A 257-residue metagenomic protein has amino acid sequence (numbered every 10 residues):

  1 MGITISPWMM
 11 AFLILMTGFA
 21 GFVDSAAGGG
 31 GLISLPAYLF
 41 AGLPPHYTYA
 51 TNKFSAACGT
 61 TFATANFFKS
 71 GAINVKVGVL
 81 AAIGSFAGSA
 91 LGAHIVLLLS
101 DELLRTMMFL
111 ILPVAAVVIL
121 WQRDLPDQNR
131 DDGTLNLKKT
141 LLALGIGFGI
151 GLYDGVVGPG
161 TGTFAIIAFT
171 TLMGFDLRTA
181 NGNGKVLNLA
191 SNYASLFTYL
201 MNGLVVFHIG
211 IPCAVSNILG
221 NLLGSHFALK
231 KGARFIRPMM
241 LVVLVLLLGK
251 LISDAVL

Functional and structural regions predicted by a protein language model:
M1-P44, R130-N181: Selected transmembrane alpha-helices and immediately adjacent juxtamembrane segments of polytopic inner-membrane
M10, K53, M108-L112, A116 (+3 more regions): Residues within membrane-spanning alpha-helices of integral membrane proteins, especially the hydrophobic core/packing
I14, G18, F22, K53 (+9 more regions): Residue-level signature of the transmembrane alpha-helical core of multi-pass small-molecule transporters
F40, A93, L97, T106 (+4 more regions): Transmembrane helix-loop junction
H46-A50, N181-K185: Small-residue hotspots at the loop-to-helix junctions and early N-terminal turns of transmembrane alpha-helices
A50-L103, M107-L110, N192-V242: Selective hydrophobic functional segments
F62-A72, F109-L135, L248-L257: Transmembrane helix exit motif
G147-V157, S195-G203, G210, L247-L257: Hydrophobic alpha-helical transmembrane segments in multi-pass integral membrane proteins
